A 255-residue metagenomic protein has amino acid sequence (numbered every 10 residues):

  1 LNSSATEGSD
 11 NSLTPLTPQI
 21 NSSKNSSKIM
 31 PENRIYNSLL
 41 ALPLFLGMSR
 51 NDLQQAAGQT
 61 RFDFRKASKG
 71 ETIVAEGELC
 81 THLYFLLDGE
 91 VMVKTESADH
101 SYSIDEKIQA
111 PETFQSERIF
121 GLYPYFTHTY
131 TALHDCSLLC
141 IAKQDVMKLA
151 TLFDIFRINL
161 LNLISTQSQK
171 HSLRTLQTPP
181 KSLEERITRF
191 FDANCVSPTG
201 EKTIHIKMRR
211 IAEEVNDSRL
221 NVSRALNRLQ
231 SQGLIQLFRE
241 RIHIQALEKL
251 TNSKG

Functional and structural regions predicted by a protein language model:
N2-S4, S9-S12, S23: Low-acidity, Ser/Thr- and Arg-rich intrinsically disordered low-complexity segments
K24-K69, T113-F114, R118-G121: Cyclic nucleotide-binding regulatory module and flanking cytosolic helices
Q59-T60, E78-C80: Short, small/polar residue-rich loop motifs at catalytic or cofactor-binding pockets
T60, I104-N162: Cyclic-nucleotide recognition modules
G70, T81-K94, P111: Glycine- and acidic-residue-biased ligand/ion/polar-headgroup-sensing regions
T72-E78: Short phosphate-coordinating micro-motif centered on Lys-Gly-acidic
L133, T151-R219: Polybasic "coupling" helices that flank or enter modular domains
D192-G255: Phosphate-/nucleic-acid-contacting segments
